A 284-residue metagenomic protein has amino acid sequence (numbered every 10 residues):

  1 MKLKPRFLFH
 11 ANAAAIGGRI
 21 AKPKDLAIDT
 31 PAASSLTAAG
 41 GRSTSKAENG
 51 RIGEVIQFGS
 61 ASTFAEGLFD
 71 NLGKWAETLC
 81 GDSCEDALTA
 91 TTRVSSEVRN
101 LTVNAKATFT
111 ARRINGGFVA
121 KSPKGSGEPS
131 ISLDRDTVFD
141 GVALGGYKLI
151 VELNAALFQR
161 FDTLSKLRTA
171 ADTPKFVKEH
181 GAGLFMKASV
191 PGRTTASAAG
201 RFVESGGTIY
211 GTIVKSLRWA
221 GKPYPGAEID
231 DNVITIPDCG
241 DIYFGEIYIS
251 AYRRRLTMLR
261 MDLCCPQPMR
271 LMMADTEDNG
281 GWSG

Functional and structural regions predicted by a protein language model:
M1-G284: Extended, solvent-exposed, non-transmembrane regions
